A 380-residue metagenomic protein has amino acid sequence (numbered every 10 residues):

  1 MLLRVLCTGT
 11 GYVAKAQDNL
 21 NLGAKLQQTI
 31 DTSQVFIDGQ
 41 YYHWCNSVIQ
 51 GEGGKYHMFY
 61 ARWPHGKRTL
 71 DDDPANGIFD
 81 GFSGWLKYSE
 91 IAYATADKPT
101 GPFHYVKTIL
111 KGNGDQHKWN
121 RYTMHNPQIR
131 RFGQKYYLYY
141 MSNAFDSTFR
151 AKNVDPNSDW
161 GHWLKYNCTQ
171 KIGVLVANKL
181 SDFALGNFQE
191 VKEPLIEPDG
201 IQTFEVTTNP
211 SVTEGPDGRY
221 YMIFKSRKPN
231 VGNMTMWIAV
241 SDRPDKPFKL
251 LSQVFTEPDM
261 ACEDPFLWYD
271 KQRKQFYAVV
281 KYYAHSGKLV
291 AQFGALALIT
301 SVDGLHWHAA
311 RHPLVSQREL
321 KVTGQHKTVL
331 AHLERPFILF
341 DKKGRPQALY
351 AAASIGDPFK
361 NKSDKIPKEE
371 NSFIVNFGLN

Functional and structural regions predicted by a protein language model:
M1-D18: Bacterial Sec-dependent N-terminal signal peptides
A16-N380: Carbohydrate-active catalytic/glycan-binding domains of CAZyme proteins, especially the secreted or lumenal ectodomains
